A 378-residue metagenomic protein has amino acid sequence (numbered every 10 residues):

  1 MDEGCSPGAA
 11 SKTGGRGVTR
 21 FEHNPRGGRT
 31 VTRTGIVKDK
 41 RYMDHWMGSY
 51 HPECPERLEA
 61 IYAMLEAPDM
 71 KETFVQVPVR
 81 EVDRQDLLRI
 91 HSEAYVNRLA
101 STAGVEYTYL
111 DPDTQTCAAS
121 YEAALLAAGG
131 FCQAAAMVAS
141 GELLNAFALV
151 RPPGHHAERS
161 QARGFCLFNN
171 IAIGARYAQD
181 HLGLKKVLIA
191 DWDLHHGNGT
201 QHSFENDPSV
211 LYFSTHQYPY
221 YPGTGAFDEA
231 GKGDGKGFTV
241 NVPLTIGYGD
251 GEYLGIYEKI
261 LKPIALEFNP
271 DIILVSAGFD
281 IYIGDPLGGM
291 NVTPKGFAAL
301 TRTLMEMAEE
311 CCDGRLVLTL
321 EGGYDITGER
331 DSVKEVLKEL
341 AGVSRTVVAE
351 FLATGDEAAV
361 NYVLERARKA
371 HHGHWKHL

Functional and structural regions predicted by a protein language model:
A9-T13, T19, T30: Ala/Thr-enriched low-complexity intrinsically disordered regions
F21, R26-V37, M43, M47 (+1 more regions): A general "terminal functional-core" signal
R29-D86: N-terminal low-complexity, Ser/Thr- and acidic-residue-enriched intrinsically disordered segments
E53-E56, A60, V82, I90-A94 (+2 more regions): Generic alpha-helix structural propensity
R80-G104: Charged, often glycine-rich, active-site loop that binds/positions anionic groups
